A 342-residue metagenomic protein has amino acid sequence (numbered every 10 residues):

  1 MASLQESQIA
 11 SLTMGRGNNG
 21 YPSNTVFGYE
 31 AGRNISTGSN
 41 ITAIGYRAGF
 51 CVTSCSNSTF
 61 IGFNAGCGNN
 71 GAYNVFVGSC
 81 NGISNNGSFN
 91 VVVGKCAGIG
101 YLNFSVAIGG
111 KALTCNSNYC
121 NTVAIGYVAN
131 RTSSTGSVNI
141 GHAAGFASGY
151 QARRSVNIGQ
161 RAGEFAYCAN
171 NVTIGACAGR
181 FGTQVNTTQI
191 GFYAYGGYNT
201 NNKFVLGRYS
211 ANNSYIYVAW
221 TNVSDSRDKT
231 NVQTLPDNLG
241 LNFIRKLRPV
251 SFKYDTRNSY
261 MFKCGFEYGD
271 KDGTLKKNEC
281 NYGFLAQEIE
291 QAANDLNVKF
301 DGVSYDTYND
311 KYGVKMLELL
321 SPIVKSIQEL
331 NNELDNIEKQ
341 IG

Functional and structural regions predicted by a protein language model:
M1-D225: Glycine- and small/polar-enriched repetitive beta-structure motifs of secreted/surface proteins
K229-L235, G273-E279: Short, polar/charged loop or turn motifs at beta-strand boundaries
Q233-K246: Periplasmic N-terminal gating module of Gram-negative TonB-dependent outer-membrane receptors
R248, E288-D306: Active-site and glycan-interaction determinants of carbohydrate-active enzymes
P249-F252, L275: Functional cleft and adjacent loop/helix regions within the main domain that mediate ligand binding or catalysis
R257-E267, Q287: Glycine- and aromatic-enriched periplasmic loops at the membrane-periplasm interface of multi-pass inner-membrane
K263-K277: Short, surface-exposed loop/helix-turn segments at secondary-structure junctions that function as lids/hinges flanking
F300-G342: C-terminal intramolecular chaperone/auto-processing assembly modules
